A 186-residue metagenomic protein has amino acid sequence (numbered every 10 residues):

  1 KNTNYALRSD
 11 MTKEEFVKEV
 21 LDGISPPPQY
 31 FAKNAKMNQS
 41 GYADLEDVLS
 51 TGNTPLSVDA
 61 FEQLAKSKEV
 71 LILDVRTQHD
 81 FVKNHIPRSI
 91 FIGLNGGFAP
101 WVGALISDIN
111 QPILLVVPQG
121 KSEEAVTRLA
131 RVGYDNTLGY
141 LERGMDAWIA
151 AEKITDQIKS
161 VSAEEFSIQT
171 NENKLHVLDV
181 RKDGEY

Functional and structural regions predicted by a protein language model:
K1-I72, R76-E123, T127-G139: Accessory terminal helices/loops
N95, Q111-L114, E123-V132, N136-Y186: C-terminal structured domain segments across diverse proteins
